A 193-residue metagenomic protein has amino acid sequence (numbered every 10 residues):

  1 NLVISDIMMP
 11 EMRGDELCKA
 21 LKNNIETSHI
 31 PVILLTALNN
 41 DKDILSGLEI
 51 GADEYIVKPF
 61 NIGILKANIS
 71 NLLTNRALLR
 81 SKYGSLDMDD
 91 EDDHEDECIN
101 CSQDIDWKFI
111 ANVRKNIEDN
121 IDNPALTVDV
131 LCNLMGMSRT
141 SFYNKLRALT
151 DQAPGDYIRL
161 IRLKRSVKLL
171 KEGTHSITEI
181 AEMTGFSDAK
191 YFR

Functional and structural regions predicted by a protein language model:
N1-I4: Active-site beta3 strand of CheY-like receiver
M9: Receiver (REC) domain active-site loop signature in two-component systems and cognate sites in sensor histidine kinases
F60-I69, L73, S81: C-terminal output helix
A148-S187: Terminal helix-turn-helix DNA-binding modules in bacterial transcription factors
